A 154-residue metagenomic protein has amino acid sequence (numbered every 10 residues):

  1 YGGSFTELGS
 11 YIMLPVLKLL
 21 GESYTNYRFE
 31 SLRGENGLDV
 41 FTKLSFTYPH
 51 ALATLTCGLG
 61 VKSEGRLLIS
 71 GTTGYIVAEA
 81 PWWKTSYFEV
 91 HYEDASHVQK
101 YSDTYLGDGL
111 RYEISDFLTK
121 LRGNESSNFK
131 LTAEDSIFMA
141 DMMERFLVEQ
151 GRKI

Functional and structural regions predicted by a protein language model:
Y1-M13: Conserved anion/nucleotide-ligand pocket segment
G2-G3, S102, S126-N128: Active-site rim elements
L8, G109, D135: Soluble or luminal CAZymes and related metallo-dependent hydrolases
I12-T85, I114-N124: Contiguous beta-strand/loop segments that form the cofactor/metal-binding neighborhood of enzyme cores
S86, Y92: Active-site-adjacent helix/loop segment of glycosyltransferases that harbors family-specific signature motifs
A95-K100: Surface-exposed loop/edge segments in extracytoplasmic proteins
Y101-S115, L131: Active-site loop of classical SDR/Rossmann-like NAD(P)-dependent oxidoreductases, centered on the catalytic Tyr-X3-Lys
D116-I154: C-terminal helix-rich "cap/oligomerization" subdomain common to oxidoreductases
